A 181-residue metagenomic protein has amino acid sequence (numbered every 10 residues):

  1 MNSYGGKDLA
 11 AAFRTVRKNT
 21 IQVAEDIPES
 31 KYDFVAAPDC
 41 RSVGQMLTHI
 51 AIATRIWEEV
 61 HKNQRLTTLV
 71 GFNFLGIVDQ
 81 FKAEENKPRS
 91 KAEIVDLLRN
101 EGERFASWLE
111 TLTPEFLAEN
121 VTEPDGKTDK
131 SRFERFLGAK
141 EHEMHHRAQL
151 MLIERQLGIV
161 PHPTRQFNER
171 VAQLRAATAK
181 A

Functional and structural regions predicted by a protein language model:
M1-D8, I52-T128, L157-A181: Short, helix-capping/interhelical loops that line the mouth of catalytic, cofactor-, or ligand-binding pockets
F13-T20, V43-E58, V95-F105, F136-L150: Alpha-helical transition-metal enzyme core signature, strongest for iron centers
I27-E29: Membrane-proximal, proline-rich intrinsically disordered regions
K31-A36: Surface-exposed patches in mature extracellular/periplasmic domains of secreted proteins
C40-S42, G126-K130: Short acidic/glycine-enriched loop/turn segments that link adjacent beta-strands
P114-F116, N120-D125, F133-K140, H145: A charged, solvent-exposed segment within the mature domains of Sec-exported extracytoplasmic proteins
